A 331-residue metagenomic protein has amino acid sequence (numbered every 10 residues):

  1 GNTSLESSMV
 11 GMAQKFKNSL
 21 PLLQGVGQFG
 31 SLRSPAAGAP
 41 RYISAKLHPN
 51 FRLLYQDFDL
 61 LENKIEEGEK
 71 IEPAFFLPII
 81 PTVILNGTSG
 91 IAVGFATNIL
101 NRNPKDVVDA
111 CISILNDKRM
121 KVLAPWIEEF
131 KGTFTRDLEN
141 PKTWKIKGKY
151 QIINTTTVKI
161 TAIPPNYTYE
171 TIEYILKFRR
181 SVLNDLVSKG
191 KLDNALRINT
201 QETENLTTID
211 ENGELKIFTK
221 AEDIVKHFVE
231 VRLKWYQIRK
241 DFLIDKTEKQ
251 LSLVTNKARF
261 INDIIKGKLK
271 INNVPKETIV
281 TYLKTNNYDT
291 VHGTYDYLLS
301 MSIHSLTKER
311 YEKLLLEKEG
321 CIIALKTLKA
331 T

Functional and structural regions predicted by a protein language model:
G1-K142: Catalytic phosphate-handling regions of large nucleic-acid enzymes and associated NTPases
D117-E129, L138-T331: Charged, surface-exposed alpha-helical interface/stalk elements
